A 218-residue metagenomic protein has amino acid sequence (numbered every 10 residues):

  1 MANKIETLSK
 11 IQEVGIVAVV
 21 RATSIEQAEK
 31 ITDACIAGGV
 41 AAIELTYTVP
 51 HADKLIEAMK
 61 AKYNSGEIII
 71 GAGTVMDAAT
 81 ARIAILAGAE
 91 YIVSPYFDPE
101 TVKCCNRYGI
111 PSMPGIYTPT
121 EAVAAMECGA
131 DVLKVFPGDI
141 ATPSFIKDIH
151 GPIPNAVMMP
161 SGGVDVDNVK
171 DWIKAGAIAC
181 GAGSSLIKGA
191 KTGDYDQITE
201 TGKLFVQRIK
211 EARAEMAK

Functional and structural regions predicted by a protein language model:
M1-A87, R107, N155, V166 (+1 more regions): Conserved N-terminal beta1-alpha1 strand-loop-helix module at the mouth
R21-T23, I70-A78, S94-D98, P114-P119 (+2 more regions): Glycine-rich beta-to-alpha transition loops that act as phosphate-gripper elements at the mouths of alpha/beta enzyme
I31, D77-A87, T120-C128, F145 (+1 more regions): Catalytic cores of alpha/beta
E44, G71, V93, M113 (+2 more regions): Conserved beta-strand positions in the central sheet of alpha/beta enzyme cores
L45-T46, I85-A87, Y108, T118 (+2 more regions): Glycine/Thr-rich beta-alpha phosphate-binding loop at enzyme active sites
T80-A125: Hydrophobic, well-structured mid-protein blocks that either form specific transmembrane helices
P95-T101, V135-P143, A175-I198: Glycine-rich phosphate-binding active-site loops on the catalytic face of alpha/beta enzymes
S112, P143-I153, M158: CoA-thioester-processing core
